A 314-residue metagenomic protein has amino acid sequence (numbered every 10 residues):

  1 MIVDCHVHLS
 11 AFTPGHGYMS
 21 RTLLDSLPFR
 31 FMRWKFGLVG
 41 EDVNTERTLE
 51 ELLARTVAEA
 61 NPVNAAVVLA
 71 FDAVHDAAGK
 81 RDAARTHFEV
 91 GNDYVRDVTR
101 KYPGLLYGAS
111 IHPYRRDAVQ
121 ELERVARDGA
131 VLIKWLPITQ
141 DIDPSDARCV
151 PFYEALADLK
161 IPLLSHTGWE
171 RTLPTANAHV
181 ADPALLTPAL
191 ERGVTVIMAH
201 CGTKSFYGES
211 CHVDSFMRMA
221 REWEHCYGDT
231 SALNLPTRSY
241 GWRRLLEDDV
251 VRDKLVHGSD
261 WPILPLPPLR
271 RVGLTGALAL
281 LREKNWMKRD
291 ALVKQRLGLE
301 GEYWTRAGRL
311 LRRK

Functional and structural regions predicted by a protein language model:
M1-L69, H75-T86, Q295-R296, G301-K314: An N-terminally biased module of ancient metal coordination in phosphate/nucleic-acid-related enzymes
V3-V7, A66-L69, L106-A109, I133-W135 (+4 more regions): Hydrophobic faces of well-ordered beta-strands that scaffold small-molecule active sites in alpha/beta enzyme cores
H8-T13, A73-D76, P113-D117, E170-L173 (+4 more regions): Active-site environment of divalent metal-dependent phosphoester hydrolases
M19-R21, F36-T45, H75-H87, T172-V180 (+2 more regions): Short, flexible/disordered intra-domain loops and linkers
T48-A58, Y114-V125, V213: Short, acidic/polar
D72-H179, W242: Active-site gating/metal-coordination segments in enzymes
R127-L132, A155-P162, E191-V196, E222-Y227 (+2 more regions): Glycine-enriched alpha-helix->loop->beta-strand junction motifs that scaffold or abut catalytic
T203-K314: H/E-rich (His + Asp/Glu) clusters that bind or coordinate divalent metals
